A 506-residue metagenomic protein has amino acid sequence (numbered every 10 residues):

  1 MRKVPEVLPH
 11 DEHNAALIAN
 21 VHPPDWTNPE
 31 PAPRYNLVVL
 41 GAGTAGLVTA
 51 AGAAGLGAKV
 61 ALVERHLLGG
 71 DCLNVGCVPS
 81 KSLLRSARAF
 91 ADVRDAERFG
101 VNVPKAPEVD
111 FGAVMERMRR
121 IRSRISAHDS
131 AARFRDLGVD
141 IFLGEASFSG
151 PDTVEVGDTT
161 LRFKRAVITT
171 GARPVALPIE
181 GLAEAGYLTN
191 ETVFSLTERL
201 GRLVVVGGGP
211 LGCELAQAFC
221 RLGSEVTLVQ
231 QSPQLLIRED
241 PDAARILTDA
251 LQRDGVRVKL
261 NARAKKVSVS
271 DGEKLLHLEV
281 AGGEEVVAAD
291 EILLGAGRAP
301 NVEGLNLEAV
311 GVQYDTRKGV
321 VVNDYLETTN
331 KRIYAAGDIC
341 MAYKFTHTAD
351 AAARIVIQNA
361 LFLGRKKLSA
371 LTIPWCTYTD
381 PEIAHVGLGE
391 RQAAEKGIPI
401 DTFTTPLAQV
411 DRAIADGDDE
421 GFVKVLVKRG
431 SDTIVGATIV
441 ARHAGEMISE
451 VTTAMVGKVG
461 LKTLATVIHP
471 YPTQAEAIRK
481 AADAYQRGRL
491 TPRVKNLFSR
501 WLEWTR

Functional and structural regions predicted by a protein language model:
R2-Y35, A51-A58, V63-R199, T227 (+7 more regions): Glycine-rich flavin
V4, L40-A45, G52-H66, V78 (+4 more regions): Flexible, glycine-rich terminal cap/loop adjacent to redox cofactors in electron-transfer oxidoreductases
N28-A45, R199-G209: Beta1/beta-strand and adjacent pyrophosphate-binding region of the FAD-binding site in flavoprotein oxidoreductases
V38-L40, A146, L161-G171, V205-V206 (+4 more regions): Short hydrophobic core segments
L47, C213: Residues forming the Rossmann-fold NAD(P)(H) cofactor-binding site
A50, A54, A216-R221: Gly/Ala-rich phosphate-binding loop of Rossmann-like dinucleotide-binding domains, activating on the conserved
V103-P104, D140-L143, S147-E155, L222-D324 (+4 more regions): A Rossmann-like FAD-binding core segment of flavoenzymes
A183-L200, E285-F362, E446-E450, A454 (+1 more regions): FAD-site-proximal beta/loop scaffold in flavoenzymes
